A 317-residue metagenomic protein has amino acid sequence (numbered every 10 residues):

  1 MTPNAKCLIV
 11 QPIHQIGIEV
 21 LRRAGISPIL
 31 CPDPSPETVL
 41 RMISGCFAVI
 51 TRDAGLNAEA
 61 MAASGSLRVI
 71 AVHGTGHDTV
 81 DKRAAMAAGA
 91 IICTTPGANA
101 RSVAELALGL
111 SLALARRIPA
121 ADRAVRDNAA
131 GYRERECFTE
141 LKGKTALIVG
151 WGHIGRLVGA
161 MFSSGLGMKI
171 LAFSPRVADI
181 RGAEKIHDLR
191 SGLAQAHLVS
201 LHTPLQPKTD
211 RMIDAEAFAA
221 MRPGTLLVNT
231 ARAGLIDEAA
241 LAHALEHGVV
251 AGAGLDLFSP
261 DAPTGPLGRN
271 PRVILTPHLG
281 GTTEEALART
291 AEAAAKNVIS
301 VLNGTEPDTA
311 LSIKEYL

Functional and structural regions predicted by a protein language model:
M1-C46: N-terminal glycine-/charge-rich "phosphate-binding" loop or analogous flexible N-terminal tail
V10, R52, H73, L110 (+2 more regions): Short, well-ordered coil/turn residues at beta-beta hairpins and beta-strand->alpha-helix junctions within
G17-R23, M61-A63, V80-A87, P175-A183 (+1 more regions): Short loop/helix-cap segments at secondary-structure boundaries that form the rim of catalytic
I29, F47-V125: Phosphate/diphosphate ligand-binding glycine-rich loop within oxidoreductases
G55-M61, K169, P175-P266: Rossmann-like adenosine-cofactor binding region
A88, P96-T145, L157-M161, G165 (+1 more regions): Phosphate-binding beta-alpha-beta segment of Rossmann-like dinucleotide-binding domains, i.e., the NAD(P)
I92, G224-L317: Rossmann-like dinucleotide-binding domain for NAD(H)/NADP(H)
W151-G152: Glycine-rich Rossmann-fold phosphate-binding loop(s) that bind the pyrophosphate of adenine dinucleotide cofactors
